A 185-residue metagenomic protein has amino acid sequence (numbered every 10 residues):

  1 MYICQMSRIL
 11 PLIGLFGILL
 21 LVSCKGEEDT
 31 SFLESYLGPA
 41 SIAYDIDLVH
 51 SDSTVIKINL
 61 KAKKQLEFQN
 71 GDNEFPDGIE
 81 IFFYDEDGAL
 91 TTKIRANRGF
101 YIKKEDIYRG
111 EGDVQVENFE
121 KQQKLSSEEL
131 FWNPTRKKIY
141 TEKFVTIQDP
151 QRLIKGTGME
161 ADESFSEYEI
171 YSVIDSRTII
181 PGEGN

Functional and structural regions predicted by a protein language model:
M1-N185: Mature-chain termini and adjacent capping regions
